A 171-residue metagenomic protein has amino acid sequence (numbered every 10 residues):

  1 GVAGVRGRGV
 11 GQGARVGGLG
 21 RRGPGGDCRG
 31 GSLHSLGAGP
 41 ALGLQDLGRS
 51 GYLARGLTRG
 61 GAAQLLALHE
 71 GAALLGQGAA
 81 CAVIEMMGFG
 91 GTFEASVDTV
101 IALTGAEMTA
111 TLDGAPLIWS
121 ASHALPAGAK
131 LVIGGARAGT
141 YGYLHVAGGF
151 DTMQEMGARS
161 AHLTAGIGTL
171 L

Functional and structural regions predicted by a protein language model:
G1-L171: Conserved "landmark" site that anchors the functional core of diverse proteins
